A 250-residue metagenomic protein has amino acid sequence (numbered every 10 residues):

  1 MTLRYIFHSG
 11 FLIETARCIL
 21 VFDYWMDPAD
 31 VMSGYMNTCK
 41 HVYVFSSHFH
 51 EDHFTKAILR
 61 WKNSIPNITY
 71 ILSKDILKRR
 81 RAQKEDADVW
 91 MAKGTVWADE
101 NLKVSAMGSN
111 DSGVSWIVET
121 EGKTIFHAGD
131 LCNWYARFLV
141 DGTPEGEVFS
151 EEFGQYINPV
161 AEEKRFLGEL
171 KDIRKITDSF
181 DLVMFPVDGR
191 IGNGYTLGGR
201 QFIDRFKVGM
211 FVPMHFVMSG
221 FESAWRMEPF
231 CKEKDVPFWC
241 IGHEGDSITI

Functional and structural regions predicted by a protein language model:
M1-T2, E100-L102, S179-F180: Beta-propeller blade-edge signature
R4-S9, R81-W97, K171-R174, I191 (+1 more regions): Binuclear metal-ion centers of metallo-dependent hydrolases, dominated by the metallo-beta-lactamase
I6, G10-F49, K56-W61, L131-I176: Pre-active-site segment of Zn-dependent metallo-hydrolases
V21-W25, K40-F54, Y70-D75, F126-D130 (+5 more regions): Active-site neighborhood of phospho(di)ester-bond hydrolases with catalytic His/Asp-centered motifs
D27-V31, F49-F54, I76-R80, T95-W97 (+4 more regions): Active-site environment of divalent metal-dependent phosphoester hydrolases
S33-W97: Active-site HxH/HxHxD metal-binding segment of metal-dependent hydrolases
C39-K40, L102, D178, F206: Structured loop/turn residues at beta-strand edges in well-structured enzyme cores
Y70-I125, Y135, D235-S247: Metallo-beta-lactamase
